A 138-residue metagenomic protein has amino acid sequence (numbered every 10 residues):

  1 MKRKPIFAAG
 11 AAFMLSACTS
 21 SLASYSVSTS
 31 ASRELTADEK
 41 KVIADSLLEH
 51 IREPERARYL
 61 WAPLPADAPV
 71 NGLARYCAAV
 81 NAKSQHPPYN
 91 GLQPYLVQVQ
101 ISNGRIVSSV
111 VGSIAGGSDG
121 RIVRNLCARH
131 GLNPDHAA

Functional and structural regions predicted by a protein language model:
M1-C18: Sec-dependent bacterial lipoprotein signal peptides
T19-A138: Cystatin/cathelin-like cysteine-protease inhibitor module
